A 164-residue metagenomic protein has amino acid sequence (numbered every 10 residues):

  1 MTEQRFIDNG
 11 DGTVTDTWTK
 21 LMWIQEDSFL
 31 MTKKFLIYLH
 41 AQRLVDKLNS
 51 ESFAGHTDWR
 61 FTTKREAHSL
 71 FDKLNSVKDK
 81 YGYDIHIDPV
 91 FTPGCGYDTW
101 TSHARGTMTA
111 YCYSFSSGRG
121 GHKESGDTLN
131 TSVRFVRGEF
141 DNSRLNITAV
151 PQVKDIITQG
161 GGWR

Functional and structural regions predicted by a protein language model:
M1-R60, R65-R164: Glycine-aromatic-enriched surface loops/turns that form tight recognition elements
